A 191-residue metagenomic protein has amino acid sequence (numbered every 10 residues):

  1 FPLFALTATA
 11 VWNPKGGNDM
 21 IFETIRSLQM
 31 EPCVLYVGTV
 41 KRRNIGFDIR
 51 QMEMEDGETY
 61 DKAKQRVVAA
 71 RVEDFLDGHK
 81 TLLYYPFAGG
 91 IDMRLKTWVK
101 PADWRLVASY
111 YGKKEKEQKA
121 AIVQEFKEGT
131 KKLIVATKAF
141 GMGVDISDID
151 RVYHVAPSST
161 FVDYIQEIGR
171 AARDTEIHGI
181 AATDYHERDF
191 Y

Functional and structural regions predicted by a protein language model:
F1-P2, M30-C33, R42-R43, G78-H79 (+3 more regions): Short glycine-/polar-rich loops that comprise or flank the Walker A/P-loop and associated switch/sensor motifs
F1-V37: Post-DEXD/H (motif II) to motif III coupling segment of the RecA-like Helicase ATP-binding lobe
L6-V11, P86-A88, A136-A139, I146 (+2 more regions): A short beta-strand-to-loop transition that corresponds to the Sensor-1 phosphate-sensing loop of AAA+ P-loop ATPases
F22, R42, G46-D61: Inter-lobe coupling/hinge segments of SF2-like helicase ATPases
V72-A102, V107-Y111: Conserved strand-helix element at the start of the C-terminal RecA-like helicase core
R105-T137: Conserved helicase ATPase core of P-loop NTP-dependent helicases/translocases
I134-V152, Q166-I177: SF2 helicase motor core recognition
V155, T160-Y191: Conserved segment of the helicase C-terminal RecA-like domain
